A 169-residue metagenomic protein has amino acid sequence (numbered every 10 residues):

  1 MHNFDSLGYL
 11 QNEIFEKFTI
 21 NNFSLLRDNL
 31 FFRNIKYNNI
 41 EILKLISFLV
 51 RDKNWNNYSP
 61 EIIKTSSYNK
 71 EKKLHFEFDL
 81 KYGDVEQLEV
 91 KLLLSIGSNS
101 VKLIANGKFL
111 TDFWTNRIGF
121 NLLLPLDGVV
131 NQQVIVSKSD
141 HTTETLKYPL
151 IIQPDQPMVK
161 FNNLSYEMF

Functional and structural regions predicted by a protein language model:
M1, S6-L7, F15, D127 (+2 more regions): Intrinsically disordered, low-complexity regions
H2-E77, Q133-I135: Acidic-aromatic substrate-binding/catalytic surfaces of carbohydrate-active enzymes
L7-Y9, I14, S24, D79-V85 (+2 more regions): Generic structural signal for short, flexible, solvent-exposed coil/loop and linker residues
K17-T19, S24-L26, K36, K73-K81 (+5 more regions): Ser/Thr- (and often Asn-) enriched beta-sheet segments in non-cytosolic proteins
L26, Y37-I46, K81-V90, D112-T115 (+1 more regions): Short, surface-exposed beta-strand/loop "edge" segments at domain boundaries and coil↔beta transitions
V50-W114: Extended, loop-rich substrate-binding clefts of extracytoplasmic carbohydrate-active enzymes
I104-F169: Polysaccharide-binding surfaces and accessory modules of carbohydrate-active proteins
